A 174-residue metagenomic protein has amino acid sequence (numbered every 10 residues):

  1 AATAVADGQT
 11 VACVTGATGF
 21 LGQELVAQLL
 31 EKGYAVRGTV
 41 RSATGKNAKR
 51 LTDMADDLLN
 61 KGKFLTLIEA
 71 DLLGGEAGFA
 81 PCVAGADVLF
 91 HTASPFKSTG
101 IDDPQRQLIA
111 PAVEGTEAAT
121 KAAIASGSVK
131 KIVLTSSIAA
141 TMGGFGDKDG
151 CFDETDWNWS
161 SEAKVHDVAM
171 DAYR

Functional and structural regions predicted by a protein language model:
A4-T39: N-terminal Rossmann NAD(P)H-binding glycine-rich loop of SDR-like oxidoreductase domains
A6, A43-K46, D53-E114: NAD(P)H-binding glycine-rich loop region in Rossmannoid oxidoreductase-like domains and their noncatalytic homologs
V11, D87-V88, K131: Structural motif
A35-R37, T66, V133: A structural signal for isolated positions on well-ordered beta-strands in alpha/beta enzyme cores
V36-D53, T141-D149: Juxtamembrane interfacial secondary-structure elements that flank transmembrane helices in multi-pass membrane proteins
H91, P95, G100-A172: Conserved Rossmann-fold NAD(P)-dependent oxidoreductase catalytic core, especially the SDR/UDP-sugar
